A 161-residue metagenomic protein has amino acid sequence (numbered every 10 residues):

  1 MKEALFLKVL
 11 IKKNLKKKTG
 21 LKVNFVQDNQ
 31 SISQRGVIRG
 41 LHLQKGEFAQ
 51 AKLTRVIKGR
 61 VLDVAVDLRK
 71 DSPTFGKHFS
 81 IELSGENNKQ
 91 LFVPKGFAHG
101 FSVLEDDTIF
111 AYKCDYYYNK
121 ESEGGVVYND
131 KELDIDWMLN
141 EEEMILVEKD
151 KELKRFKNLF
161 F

Functional and structural regions predicted by a protein language model:
M1-E86, E105-D107, C114, Y118-F161: Non-catalytic, conserved peripheral segments adjacent to functional cores
L91, H99-L104: Short beta-strand His + acidic residue motifs that chelate non-heme Fe in jelly-roll/DSBH and cupin folds
